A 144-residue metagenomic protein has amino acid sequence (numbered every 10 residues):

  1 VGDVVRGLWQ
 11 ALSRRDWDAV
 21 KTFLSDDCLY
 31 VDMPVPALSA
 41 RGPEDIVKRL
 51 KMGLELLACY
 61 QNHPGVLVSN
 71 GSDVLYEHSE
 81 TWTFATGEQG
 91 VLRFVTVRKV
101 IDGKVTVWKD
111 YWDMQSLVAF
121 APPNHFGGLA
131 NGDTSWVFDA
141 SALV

Functional and structural regions predicted by a protein language model:
V1-V144: C-terminal and inter-domain tail/linker signature
